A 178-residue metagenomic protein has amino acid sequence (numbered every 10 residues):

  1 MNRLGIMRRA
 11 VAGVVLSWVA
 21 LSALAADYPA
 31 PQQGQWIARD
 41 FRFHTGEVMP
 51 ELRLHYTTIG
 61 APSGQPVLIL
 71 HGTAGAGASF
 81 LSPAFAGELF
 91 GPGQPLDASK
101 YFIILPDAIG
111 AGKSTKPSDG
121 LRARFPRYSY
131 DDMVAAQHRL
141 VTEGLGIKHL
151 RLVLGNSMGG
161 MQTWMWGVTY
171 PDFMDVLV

Functional and structural regions predicted by a protein language model:
N2-V14: Bacterial N-terminal signal peptides that target proteins for export
A20-S22: N-terminal signal peptide c-region/cleavage motif recognized by signal peptidases
A25-T73, G77-P83: Catalytic-loop region of hydrolases
W36, P50, A98-S99, L145-K148 (+1 more regions): Structured loop/turn residues at beta-strand edges in well-structured enzyme cores
T57-G120: N-terminal cap/lid subdomain of alpha/beta-hydrolase-fold enzymes
G120-D132: Catalytic nucleophile-loop/oxyanion-hole region of alpha/beta-hydrolase and closely related hydrolase-like folds
D131-R151: Conserved acidic catalytic loop of the alpha/beta-hydrolase fold
H149-V178: Conserved hydrolase catalytic core segment
